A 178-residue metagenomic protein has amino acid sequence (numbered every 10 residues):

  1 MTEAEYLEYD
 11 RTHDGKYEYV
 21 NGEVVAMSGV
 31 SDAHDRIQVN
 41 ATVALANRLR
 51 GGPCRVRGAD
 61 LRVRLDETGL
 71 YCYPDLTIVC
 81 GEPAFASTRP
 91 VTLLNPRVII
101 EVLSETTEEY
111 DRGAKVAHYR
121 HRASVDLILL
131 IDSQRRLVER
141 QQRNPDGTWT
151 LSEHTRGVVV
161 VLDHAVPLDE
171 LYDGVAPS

Functional and structural regions predicted by a protein language model:
M1-S178: Gly/Pro/Ser/Thr-rich low-complexity, intrinsically disordered segments predominantly at protein N-termini
